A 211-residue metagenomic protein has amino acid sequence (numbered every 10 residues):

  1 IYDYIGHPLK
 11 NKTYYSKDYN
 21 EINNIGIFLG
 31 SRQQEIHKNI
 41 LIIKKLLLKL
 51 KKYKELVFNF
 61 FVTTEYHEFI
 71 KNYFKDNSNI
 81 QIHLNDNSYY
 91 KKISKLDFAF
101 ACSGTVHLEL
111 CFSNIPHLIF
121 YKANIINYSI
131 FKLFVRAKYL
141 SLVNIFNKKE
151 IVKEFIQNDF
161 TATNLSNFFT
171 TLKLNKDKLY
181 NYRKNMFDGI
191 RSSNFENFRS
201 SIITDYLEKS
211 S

Functional and structural regions predicted by a protein language model:
I1-S211: Nucleotide-activated sugar donor-binding and catalytic core shared by glycosyltransferases and related lipid-linked
